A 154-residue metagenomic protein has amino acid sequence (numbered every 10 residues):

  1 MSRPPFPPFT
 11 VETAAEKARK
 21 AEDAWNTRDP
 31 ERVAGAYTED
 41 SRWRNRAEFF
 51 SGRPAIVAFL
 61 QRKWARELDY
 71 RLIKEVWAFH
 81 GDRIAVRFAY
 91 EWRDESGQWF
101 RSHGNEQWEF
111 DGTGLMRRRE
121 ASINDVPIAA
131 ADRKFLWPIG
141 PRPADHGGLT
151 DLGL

Functional and structural regions predicted by a protein language model:
M1-E39, P143-L154: Short, low-complexity N-terminal intrinsically disordered segments enriched in polar/charged residues
S2-F9, A58-L154: A beta-strand edge to alpha-helix "cap/lid" segment located at domain peripheries
P4-F6, D40-S51, K63-R66: A short gly/proline-enriched turn/hairpin at secondary-structure junctions
E16-R19, R44, R62, R118: Generic cytosolic/nucleocytoplasmic N-terminal low-complexity/intrinsically disordered segments
E31, W43, D69-Y70: A general structural signal for well-ordered secondary-structure junctions
